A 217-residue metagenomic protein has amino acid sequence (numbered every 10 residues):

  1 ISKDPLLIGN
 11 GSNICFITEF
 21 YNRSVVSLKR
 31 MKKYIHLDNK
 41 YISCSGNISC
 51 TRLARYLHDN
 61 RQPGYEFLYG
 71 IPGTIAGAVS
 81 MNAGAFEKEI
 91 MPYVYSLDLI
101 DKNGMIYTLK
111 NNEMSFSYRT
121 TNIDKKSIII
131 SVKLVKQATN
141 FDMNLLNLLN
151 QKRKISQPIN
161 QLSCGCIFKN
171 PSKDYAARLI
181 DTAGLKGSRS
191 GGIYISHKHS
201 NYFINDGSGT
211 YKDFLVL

Functional and structural regions predicted by a protein language model:
I1-I75: Anion-binding (especially nucleotide phosphate/pyrophosphate-binding) glycine-rich loop and adjoining beta-alpha core
I8-N10, Y93, Q161-L162: Short, basic and Ser/Thr-rich N-terminal targeting/leader segments
N10-S12, I48, I71-A78, A85 (+3 more regions): Gly/Ser/Thr-rich helix-start
I14, A54-L57, Y65-Y69, N82-E89 (+3 more regions): A generic local secondary-structure boundary/capping motif
I14, I100-K102, I106-V216: Phosphate/pyrophosphate- and phosphate-bearing ligand-binding catalytic cores of soluble enzymes
C15-K33, S80-K110, D124-S131: Structural signature of FAD isoalloxazine-binding scaffolds in flavoprotein oxidoreductases
Y34-I35, Y65, V79-M81, F116-Y118 (+2 more regions): Short clusters of hydrophobic/aromatic residues that line enzyme substrate/ligand-binding pockets
